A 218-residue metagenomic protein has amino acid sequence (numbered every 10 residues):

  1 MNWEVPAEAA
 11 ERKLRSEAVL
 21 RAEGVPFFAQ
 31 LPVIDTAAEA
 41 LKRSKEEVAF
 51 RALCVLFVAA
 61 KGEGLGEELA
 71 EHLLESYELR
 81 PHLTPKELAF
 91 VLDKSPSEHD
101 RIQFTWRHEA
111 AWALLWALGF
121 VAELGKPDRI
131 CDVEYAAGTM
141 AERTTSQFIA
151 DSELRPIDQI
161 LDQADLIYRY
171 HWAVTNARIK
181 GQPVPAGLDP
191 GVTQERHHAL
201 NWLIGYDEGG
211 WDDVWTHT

Functional and structural regions predicted by a protein language model:
M1-T218: Extended, charge-rich alpha-helical interface modules
